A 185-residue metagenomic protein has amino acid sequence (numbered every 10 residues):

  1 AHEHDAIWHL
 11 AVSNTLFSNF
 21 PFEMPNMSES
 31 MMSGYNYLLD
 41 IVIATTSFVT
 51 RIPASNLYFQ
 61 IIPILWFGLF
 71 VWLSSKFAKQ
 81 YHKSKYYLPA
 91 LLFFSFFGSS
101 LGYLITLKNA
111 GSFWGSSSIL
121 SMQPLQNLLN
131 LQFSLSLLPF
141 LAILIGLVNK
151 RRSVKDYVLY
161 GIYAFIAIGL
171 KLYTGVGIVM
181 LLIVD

Functional and structural regions predicted by a protein language model:
A1-P139: Active-site lumenal/periplasmic loops and adjacent helix-entry segments of GT-C-fold, multi-pass membrane
S28-M31, N149-R152, I166: Short, amphipathic, aromatic/basic-enriched membrane-interface segments that mark the entry/exit of transmembrane
I61, F93, G161-I166, V179: Residue-level signature of the transmembrane alpha-helical core of multi-pass small-molecule transporters
L73-S74, I143, V179: Hydrophobic/aromatic residues in alpha-helical transmembrane segments
S84-A90, S153-Y160: Membrane-interfacial loop-to-transmembrane alpha-helix junctions, especially the N-terminal start
L135-S136, F140-D156: Membrane-interface transmembrane helices that cradle and orient dolichyl/undecaprenyl
R152-V154, G175-D185: Perimembrane helix-loop-helix junctions
D156-L172: Membrane-interface alpha helices of multi-pass inner-membrane proteins
